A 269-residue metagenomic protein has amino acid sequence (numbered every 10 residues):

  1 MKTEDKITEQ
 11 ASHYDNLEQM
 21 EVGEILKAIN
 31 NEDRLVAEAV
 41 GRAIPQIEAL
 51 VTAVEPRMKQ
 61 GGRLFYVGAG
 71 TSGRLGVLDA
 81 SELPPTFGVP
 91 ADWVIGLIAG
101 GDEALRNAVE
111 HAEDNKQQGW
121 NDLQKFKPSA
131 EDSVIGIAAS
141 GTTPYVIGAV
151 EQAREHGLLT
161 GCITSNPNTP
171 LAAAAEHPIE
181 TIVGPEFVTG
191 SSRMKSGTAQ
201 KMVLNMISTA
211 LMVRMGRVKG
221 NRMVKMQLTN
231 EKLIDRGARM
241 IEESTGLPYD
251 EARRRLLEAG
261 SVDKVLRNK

Functional and structural regions predicted by a protein language model:
M1-A39: Cofactor-/ligand-binding subdomain signature composed of acidic, glycine-rich, tryptophan-containing flexible loops
N30-V36, G96-R106, I234: Gly-rich Lys/Arg/Thr-decorated short loops/hinges at beta-loop-alpha junctions or inter-strand turns that position
E32-R42, A108, S133-G136: Short, basic, glycine/proline-bearing loop/turn elements
R42-R57: A short, well-structured juxtamembrane/interface segment
G62, L158, L247: Short glycine/serine/threonine/alanine-rich loop segments
F65-M202, T209-M215: Glycine-rich phosphate-binding loops that contact phosphosugars or nucleotide phosphates
L211-K269: Short, amphipathic alpha-helical interaction segments embedded in low-complexity terminal/linker regions of eukaryotic
